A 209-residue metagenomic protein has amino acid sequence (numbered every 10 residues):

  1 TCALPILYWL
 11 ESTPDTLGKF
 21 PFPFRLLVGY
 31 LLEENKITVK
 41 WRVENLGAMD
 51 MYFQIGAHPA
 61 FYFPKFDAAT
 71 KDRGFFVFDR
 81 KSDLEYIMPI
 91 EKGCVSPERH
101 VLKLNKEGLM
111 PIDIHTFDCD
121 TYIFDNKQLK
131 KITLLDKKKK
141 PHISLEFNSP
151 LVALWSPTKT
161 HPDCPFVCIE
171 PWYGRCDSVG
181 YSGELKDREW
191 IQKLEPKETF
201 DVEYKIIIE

Functional and structural regions predicted by a protein language model:
T1-L4: Short, small-residue-biased leader/transition segments that mark boundaries at the very start of proteins
W9-D15, W172-G174, I207: Generic short beta-strand segments
L10-F53, A57-P59: Acidic, contiguous internal or C-terminal segments within carbohydrate-active enzymes that form a structured patch used
L27-G29, E189-L194: Beta-strand-rich interaction surfaces with strong enrichment in secreted/lumenal proteins
W41, Q192-I208: Short Pro-Gly-centered flexible turn/kink motifs
D50-Y52, A60-F63, D67-N148: Active-site/ligand-binding surface loops and adjacent short beta/alpha elements that line catalytic pockets across
L135-C176: Glycine-rich active-site loops that engage anionic ligands at enzyme catalytic sites
V179-K186: Short, structured beta-strand/loop micro-motifs enriched in basic residues and often containing a Trp
